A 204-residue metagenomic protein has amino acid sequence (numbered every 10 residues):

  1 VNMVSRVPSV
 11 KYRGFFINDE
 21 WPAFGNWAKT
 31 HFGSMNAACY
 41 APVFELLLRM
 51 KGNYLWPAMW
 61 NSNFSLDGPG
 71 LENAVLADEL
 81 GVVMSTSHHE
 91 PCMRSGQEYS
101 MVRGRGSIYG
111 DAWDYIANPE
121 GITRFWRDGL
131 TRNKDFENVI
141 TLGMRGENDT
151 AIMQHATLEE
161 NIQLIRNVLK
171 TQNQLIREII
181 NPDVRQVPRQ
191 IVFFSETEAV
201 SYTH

Functional and structural regions predicted by a protein language model:
V1-E120, K134, F193-F194: Feature activates predominantly on carbohydrate-active enzymes
Y12, E137-V139, Q186-P188: A general structural motif
W21-F24, N148-D149, E198-V200: Short acidic, S/G/P-rich loop/turn micro-motifs used as interaction or catalytic elements
S87-H89, N181-A199: Aromatic-lined carbohydrate-recognition surfaces of secreted/lumenal glycan-active proteins
G110-I140, V168-I179: An active-site-proximal structural segment forming one wall of the substrate-binding cleft that immediately precedes
F125-N161: Active-site groove signature of glycoside hydrolases
N148-R189: Active-site neighborhood of glycoside hydrolase catalytic domains
T203-H204: Conserved small/polar residues in nucleotide/adenosyl-binding loops
